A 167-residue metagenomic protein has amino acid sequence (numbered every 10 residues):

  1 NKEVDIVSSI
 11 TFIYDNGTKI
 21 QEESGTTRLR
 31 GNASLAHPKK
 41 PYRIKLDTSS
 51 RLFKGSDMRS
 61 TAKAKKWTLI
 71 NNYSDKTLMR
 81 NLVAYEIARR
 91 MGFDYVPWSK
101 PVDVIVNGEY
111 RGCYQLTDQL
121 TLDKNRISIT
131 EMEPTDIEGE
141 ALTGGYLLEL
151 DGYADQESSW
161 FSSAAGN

Functional and structural regions predicted by a protein language model:
N1-N167: Phosphate/dinucleotide-binding and metal-coordinating scaffold of catalytic cores in nucleotide-dependent enzymes
